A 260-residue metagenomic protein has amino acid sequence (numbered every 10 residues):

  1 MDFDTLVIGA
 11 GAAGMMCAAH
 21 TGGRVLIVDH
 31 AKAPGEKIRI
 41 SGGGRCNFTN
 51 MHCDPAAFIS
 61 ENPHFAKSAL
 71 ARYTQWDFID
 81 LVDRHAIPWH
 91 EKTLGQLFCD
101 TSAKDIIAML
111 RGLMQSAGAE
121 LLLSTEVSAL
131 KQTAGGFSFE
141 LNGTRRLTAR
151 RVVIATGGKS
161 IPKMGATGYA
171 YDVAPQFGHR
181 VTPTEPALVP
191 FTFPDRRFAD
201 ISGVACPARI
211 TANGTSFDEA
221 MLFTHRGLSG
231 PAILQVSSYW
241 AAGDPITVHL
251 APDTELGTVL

Functional and structural regions predicted by a protein language model:
F3-I27: N-terminal Rossmann-like FAD-binding beta1-loop-alpha1 element of flavoenzymes
D4, R24, E120, R180 (+1 more regions): Residues at the starts of beta-strands that form the adenosine-phosphate
L6-I8, V28, V127, R146-K163 (+2 more regions): Short hydrophobic core segments
I27-D29, E91, L121-L123, I154 (+1 more regions): General beta-strand structural signal in soluble alpha/beta enzymes
K32-P34, R39-I40, F48-P55, P88 (+2 more regions): An anion/pyrophosphate-binding glycine-rich loop and adjacent beta-alpha core in soluble alpha-beta enzymes
G43-T93: Glycine-rich active-site loop/strand segments that organize a redox cofactor
R72-R151: Feature captures the FAD/FMN-dependent oxidoreductase FAD-binding
R151-R197: Glycine-rich loop(s) and the adjacent beta-strand/alpha-helix scaffold that form part
